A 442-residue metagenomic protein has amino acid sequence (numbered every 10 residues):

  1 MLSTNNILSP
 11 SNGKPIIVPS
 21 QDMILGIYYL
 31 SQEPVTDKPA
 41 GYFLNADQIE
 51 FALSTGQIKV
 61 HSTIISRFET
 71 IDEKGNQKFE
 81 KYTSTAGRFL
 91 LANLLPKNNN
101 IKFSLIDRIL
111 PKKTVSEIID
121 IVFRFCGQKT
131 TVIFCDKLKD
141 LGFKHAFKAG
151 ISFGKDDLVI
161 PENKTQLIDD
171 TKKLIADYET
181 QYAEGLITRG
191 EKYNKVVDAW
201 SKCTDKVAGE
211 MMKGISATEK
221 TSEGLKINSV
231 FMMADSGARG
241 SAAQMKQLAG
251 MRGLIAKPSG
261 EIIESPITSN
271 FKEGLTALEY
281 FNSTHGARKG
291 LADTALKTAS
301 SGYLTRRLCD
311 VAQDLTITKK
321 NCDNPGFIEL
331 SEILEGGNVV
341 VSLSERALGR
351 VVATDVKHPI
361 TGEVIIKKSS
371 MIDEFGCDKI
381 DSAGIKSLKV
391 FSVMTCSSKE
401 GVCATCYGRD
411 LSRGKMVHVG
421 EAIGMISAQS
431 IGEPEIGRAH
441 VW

Functional and structural regions predicted by a protein language model:
L2, N6-D136, P161, I168 (+6 more regions): Intrinsically disordered, low-complexity regulatory segments
I17, G150-D157, G214-G224, N321-I328: Short, glycine/acidic-rich hinge or "gate" loops at secondary-structure transitions that mediate conformational
G127, K139, K144-D157: Class II aminoacyl-tRNA synthetase catalytic cores and aaRS-like
G190-A249: Gly/Pro-rich turn-and-neighbor structural signature
I227-Y280, L411-V417, M425-S427: Non-catalytic terminal/interface segments that mediate subunit docking, oligomerization, and allosteric communication
H440-W442: A short, hydrophobic C-terminal helix/tail in secreted or cell-surface proteins
